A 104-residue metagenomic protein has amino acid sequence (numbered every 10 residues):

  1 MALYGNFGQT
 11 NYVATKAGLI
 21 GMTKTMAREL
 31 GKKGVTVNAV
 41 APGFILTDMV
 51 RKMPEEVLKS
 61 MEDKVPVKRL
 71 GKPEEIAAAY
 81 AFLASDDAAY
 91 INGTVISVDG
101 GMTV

Functional and structural regions predicted by a protein language model:
M1-Q9, G31: Active-site "substrate specificity/gating" loop of NAD(P)-dependent dehydrogenases, especially the short-chain
M1-Y4, M26, M102: Active-site segment of SDR-like NAD(P)-dependent oxidoreductases
L3, I20, A41-K52: Short, flexible catalytic-loop segment of classical short-chain dehydrogenase/reductase
T15, T23: Active-site helix of classical SDR
L30-K32, I45, G71, A84: A short hydrophobic alpha-helix cap/turn motif
G31, T36, I91-G93: Short, small/polar-rich loop/turn modules that mediate ligand/substrate recognition or access, typified
A39, E62-D87, I91, G100: C-terminal helical subdomain
R51-V65: A short C-terminal helix-loop "cap" of Rossmann-like NAD(P)-dependent dehydrogenase/epimerase domains
